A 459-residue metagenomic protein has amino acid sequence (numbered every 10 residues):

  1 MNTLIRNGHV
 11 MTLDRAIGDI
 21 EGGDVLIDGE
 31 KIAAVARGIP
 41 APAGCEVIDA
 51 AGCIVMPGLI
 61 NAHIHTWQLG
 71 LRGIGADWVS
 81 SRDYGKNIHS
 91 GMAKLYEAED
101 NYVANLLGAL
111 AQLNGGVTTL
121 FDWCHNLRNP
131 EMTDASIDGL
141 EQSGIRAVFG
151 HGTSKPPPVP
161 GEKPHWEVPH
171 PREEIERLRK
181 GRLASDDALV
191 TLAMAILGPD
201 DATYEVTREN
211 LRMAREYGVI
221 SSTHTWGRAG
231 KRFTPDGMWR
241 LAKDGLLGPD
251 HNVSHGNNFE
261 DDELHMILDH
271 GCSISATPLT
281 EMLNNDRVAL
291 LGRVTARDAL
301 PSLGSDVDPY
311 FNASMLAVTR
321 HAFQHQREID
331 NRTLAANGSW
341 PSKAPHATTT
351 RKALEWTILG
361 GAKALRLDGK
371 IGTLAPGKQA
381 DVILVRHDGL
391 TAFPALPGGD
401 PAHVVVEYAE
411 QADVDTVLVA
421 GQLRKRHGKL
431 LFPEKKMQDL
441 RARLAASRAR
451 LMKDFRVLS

Functional and structural regions predicted by a protein language model:
M1-G23, I27-D28, A33, G38 (+1 more regions): Active-site microenvironment of metallo-dependent hydrolases
T3-R6, A41-Y84, L106, L110-N114: Replace "His-x-His-based motif
G8, V25, E30, G52 (+13 more regions): Divalent metal-coordination and catalytic microenvironments
G70-N101, P156-P169, A229-D250, H270-S273 (+1 more regions): Active-site gating loops and adjacent loop-to-helix segments of metal-dependent hydrolytic enzymes
G73-C124, R128-I145, R172-S185, R443-A445 (+1 more regions): Alpha-helical scaffold segments that flank or form the walls of functional sites
E131-L264: Metal-coordinating catalytic core of metallo-dependent amide/deamination hydrolases
D244-L246, D250, G292-T391: His/Asp/Glu-enriched, well-ordered alpha-helical/loop segment that forms or immediately abuts the divalent-metal
D262, M266-V307: A conserved active-site cap/scaffold subdomain adjacent to cofactor or substrate pockets
